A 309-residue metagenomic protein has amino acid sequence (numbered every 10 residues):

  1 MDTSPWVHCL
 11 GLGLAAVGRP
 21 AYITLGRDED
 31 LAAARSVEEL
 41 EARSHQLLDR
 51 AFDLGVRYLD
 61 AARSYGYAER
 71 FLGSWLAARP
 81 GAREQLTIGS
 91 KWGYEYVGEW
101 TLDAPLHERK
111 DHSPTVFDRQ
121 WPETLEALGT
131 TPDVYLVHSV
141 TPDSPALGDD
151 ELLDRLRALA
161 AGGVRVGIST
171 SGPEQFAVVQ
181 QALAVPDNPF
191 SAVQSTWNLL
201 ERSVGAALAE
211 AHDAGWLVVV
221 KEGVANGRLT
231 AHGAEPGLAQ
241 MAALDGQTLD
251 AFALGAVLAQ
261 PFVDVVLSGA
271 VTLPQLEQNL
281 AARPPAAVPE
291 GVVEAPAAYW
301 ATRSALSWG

Functional and structural regions predicted by a protein language model:
M1-T87: N-terminal binding-site loop/beta-alpha segment at the start of enzyme catalytic domains that lines or forms
S4-L10, G55-Y58, G81-L86, T130-D133 (+4 more regions): Short, well-ordered coil/turn segments that N-cap beta-strands
A16-G18, Y65, Y94-G98, T141-D143 (+2 more regions): Feature marks short, surface-exposed loop/turn motifs that line or immediately flank catalytic pockets and channel
G18-A42, L102-D118, S144, L238-D245: Active-site mouth loops of central-metabolism enzymes
R35-A51, K110-L128, P173-L183, L249-L254: Short, acidic/polar
E84-V97: A short, structured active-site edge motif that brings together acidic residues
E99-H138, T196: Active-site gating/metal-coordination segments in enzymes
P122, S139-G309: Beta/alpha (TIM)-barrel catalytic core signal, keyed to glycine-rich beta->alpha loops juxtaposed to Asp/Glu that bind
